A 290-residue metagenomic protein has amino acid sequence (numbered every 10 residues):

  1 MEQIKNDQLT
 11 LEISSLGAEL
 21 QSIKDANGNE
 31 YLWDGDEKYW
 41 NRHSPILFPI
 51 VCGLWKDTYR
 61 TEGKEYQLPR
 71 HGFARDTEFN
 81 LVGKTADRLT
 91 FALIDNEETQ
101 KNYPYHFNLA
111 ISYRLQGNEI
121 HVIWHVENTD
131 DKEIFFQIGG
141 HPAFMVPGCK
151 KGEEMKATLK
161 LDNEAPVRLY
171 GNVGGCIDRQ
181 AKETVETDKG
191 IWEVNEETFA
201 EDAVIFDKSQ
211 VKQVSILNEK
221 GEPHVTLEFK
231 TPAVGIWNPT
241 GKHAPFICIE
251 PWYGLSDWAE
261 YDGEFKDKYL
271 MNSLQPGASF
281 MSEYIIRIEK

Functional and structural regions predicted by a protein language model:
M1-T58, E65-P69, Q210-T231, A278-I288: Beta-strand-rich N-terminal accessory domains
L9, Y66, D76-G83, T187-Y269: Acidic/His-leaning functional-site neighborhoods
K64-G117: Extended, loop-rich substrate-binding clefts of extracytoplasmic carbohydrate-active enzymes
V82-L89, R114-E119, G148, E153 (+2 more regions): A short, structured loop/turn motif at beta-sheet edges
A92-E98, W252-G254, R287: Generic short beta-strand segments
D95-G148: Acidic, contiguous internal or C-terminal segments within carbohydrate-active enzymes that form a structured patch used
A110-S112, Y269-L274: Beta-strand-rich interaction surfaces with strong enrichment in secreted/lumenal proteins
E133-F135, A143-V146, K150-F229: Active-site/ligand-binding surface loops and adjacent short beta/alpha elements that line catalytic pockets across
